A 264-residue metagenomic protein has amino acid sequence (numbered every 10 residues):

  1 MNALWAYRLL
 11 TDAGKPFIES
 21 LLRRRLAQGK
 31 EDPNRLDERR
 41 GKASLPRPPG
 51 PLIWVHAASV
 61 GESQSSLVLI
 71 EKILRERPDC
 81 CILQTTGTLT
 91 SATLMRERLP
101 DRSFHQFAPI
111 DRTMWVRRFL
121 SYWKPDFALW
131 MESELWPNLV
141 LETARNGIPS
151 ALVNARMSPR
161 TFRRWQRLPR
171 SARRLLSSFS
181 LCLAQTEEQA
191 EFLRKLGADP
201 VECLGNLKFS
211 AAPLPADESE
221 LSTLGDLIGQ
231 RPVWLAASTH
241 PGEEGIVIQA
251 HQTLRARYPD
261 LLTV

Functional and structural regions predicted by a protein language model:
A3-L21: Membrane-interacting alpha-helical segments
E19-E218, T239-P241, L254-Y258: Active-site and donor-binding regions of nucleotide-sugar-utilizing enzymes
P48-W54, L227-W234, E244-I246, P259-L262: Charged active-site motifs of nucleotide-sugar-dependent glycosyltransferases
A128-W130, W234-A236, T263-V264: Short catalytic-loop micro-motif centered on adjacent basic/acidic residues
L227, T253-L254: Change "in soluble alpha/beta enzymes" to "in soluble alpha/beta proteins
